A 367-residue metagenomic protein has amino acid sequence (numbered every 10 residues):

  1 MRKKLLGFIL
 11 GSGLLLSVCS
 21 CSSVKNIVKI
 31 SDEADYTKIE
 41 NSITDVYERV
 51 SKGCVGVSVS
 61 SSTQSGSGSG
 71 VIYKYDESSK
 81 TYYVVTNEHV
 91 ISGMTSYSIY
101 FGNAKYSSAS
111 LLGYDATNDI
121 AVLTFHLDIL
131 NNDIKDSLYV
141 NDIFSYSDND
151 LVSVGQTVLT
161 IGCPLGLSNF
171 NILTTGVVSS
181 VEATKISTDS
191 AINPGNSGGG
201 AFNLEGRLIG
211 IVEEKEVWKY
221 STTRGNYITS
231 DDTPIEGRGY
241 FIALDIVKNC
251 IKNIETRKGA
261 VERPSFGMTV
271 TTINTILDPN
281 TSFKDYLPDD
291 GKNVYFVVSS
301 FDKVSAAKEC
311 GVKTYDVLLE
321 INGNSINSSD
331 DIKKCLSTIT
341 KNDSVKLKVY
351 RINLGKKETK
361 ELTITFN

Functional and structural regions predicted by a protein language model:
V24-E33, S51, K74-I120, L127-D128 (+1 more regions): Catalytic-histidine neighborhood of serine endopeptidases, predominantly the chymotrypsin-like S1/PA family
V24-S31, I39-V46, L208-D290: C-terminal cap/linker of serine protease catalytic domains
T37-T44, G56-Y83, K105-S110, L173 (+3 more regions): A conserved glycine-rich beta-strand in the N-terminal activation segment of trypsin-fold
V71, I192-E213: Catalytic nucleophile loop of clan PA
S110, K252-E262, E309-K313, L319-I321 (+2 more regions): PDZ-domain C-terminal substructure recognizer with occasional recognition of PDZ-binding tails
H126-D148, P264-G267, D278, G355-N367: C-terminal, low-ordered peptide segments at domain boundaries
V140-F144, S190-G195, G199-G200, I273-E320 (+1 more regions): PDZ/PDZ-like domain segments forming the peptide/carboxylate-binding groove, activating on the N-terminal beta-strands
F144-A183, W218-T222: Flexible, gly/ser-rich surface segments that form the specificity/activation loops bordering the active-site cleft
